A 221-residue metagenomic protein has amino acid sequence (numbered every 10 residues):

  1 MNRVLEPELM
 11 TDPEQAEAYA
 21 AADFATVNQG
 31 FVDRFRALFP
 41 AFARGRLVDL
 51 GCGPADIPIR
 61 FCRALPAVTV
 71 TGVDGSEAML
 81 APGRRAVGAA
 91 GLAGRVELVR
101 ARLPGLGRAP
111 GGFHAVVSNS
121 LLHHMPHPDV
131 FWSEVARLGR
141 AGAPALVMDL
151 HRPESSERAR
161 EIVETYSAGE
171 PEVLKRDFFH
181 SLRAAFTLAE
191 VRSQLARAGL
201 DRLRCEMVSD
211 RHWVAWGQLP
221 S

Functional and structural regions predicted by a protein language model:
M1-A18: N-terminal, positively charged/glycine-rich alpha-helical extensions of SAM-dependent methyltransferases
A25-R44: Conserved alpha-helix/loop element of class I SAM-dependent methyltransferases that forms part of the SAM/SAH-binding
V48, D56-G105: Class I SAM-dependent methyltransferase SAM/SAH-binding core
V117: A conserved beta-strand element that flanks and buttresses the S-adenosyl-L-methionine
V130-A141: A short glycine-rich, Lys/Arg-flanked "PGG" loop and its adjoining helix->strand segment in the class I
A143-D149: Conserved beta-strand signature within the Rossmann-like core of class I S-adenosyl-L-methionine
L150-A198, R204-E206: C-terminal alpha-helical "lid/dimerization" subdomain adjacent to the S-adenosyl-L-methionine
D201-S221: Core SAM-dependent methyltransferase catalytic element
